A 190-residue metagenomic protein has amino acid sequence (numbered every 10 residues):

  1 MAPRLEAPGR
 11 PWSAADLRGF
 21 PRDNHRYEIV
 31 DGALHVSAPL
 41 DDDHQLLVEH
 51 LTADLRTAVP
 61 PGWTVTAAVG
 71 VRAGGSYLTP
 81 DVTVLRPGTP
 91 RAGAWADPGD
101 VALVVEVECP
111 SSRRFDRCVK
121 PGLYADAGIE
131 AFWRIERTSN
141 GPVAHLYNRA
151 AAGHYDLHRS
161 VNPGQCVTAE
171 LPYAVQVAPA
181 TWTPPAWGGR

Functional and structural regions predicted by a protein language model:
M1-R190: Gly/Pro/Ser/Thr-rich low-complexity, intrinsically disordered segments predominantly at protein N-termini
